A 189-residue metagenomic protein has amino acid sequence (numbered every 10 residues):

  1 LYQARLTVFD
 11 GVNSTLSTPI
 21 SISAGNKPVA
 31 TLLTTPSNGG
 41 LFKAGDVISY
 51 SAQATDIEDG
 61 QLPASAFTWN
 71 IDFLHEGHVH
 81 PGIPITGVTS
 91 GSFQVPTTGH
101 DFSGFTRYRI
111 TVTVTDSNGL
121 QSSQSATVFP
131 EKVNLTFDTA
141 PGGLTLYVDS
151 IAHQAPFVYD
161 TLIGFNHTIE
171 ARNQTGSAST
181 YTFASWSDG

Functional and structural regions predicted by a protein language model:
A4, Y50, Y108-I110: Hydrophobic beta-strand segments within extracellular beta-sandwich modules
T7-S14, E58-D59, V114-L120: Short, solvent-exposed loop/turn segments at the edges of extracellular beta-sandwich modules
N13, T55-A64, E76-G77, S103 (+1 more regions): Extracellular acidic loop/turn motifs
S17-A24, S123-V133: C-terminal edge beta-strand
K27-T35: Proline-enriched interdomain boundary motifs that mark the N-terminal boundary and often initiate the first structured
N38-I48, S103, D160-I163: Short, solvent-exposed loop/linker segments at the N-terminal edge of repeated beta-sheet extracellular domains
T89-S90, Y147-N166, S187-G189: Short, solvent-exposed S/T- and G/P-enriched segments that are highly enriched in secreted/extracellular and lumenal
N166-G189: Surface-exposed interfaces of beta-sheet-rich extracellular modules
